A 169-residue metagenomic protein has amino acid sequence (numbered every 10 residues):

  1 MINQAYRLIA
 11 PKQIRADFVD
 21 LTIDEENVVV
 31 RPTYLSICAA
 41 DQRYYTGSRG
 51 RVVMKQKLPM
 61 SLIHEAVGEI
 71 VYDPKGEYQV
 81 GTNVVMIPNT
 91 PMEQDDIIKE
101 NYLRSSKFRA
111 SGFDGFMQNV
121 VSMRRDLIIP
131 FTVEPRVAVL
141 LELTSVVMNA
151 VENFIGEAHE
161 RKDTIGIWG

Functional and structural regions predicted by a protein language model:
M1-Q4: Extreme N-terminal starter segment of soluble prokaryotic enzymes
I9-K12, D24: Residue-level recognition of beta-strand termini and adjacent short loop/turns
K12-V19: Short glycine/threonine/proline-enriched tight-turn/helix- or strand-capping micro-motif at secondary-structure
I23-L35, R49-E93, L127-P130: Glycine-rich beta-strand-centered segment in the early N-terminal region that forms part of a ligand/cofactor-binding
A40-T46: Cytochrome P450 core scaffold surrounding the K-helix E-X-X-R motif and the conserved "meander" helix-loop region
P88-I165: NAD(P)H dinucleotide-binding glycine-rich loop of Rossmann-like/cofactor-binding domains, especially the beta1-alpha1
G169: Conserved S-adenosyl-L-methionine
